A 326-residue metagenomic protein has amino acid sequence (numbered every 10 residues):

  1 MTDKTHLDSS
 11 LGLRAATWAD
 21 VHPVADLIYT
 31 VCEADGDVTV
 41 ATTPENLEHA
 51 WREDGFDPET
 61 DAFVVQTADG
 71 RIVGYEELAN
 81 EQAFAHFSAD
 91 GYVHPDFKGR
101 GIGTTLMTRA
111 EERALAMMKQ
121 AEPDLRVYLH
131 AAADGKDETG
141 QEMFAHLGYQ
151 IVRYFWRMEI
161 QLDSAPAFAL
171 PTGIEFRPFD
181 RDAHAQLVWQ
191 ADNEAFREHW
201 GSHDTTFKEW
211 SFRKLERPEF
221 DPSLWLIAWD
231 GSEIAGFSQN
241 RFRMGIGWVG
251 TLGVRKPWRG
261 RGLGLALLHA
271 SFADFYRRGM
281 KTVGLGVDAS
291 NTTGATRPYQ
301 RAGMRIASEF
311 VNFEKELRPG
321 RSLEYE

Functional and structural regions predicted by a protein language model:
M1-L7, A79-G173, E309-K315: Acyl-donor-binding surface of acyltransferase catalytic domains
T2-A50, A169-D204, E324-E326: Short amphipathic alpha-helix that is part of the acyltransferase structural core
K4, W156-R177, K281-T293, A302-E326: C-terminal "cap" of GNAT-fold acetyltransferases
D35-F56, E76-F84, H199-V254: A conserved beta-strand-loop-helix scaffold within acyl/acetyltransferase catalytic domains
D61-V64, L224-I227, H269: Hydrophobic beta-strand residues of extracellular immunoglobulin-like
A89, L129-A131, V249, V283-V287: Conserved hydrophobic beta-strand within the GNAT/NAT acetyltransferase core sheet that lines the active-site cleft
G99-A116, V254, G260-A273, R277 (+1 more regions): Conserved acetyl-CoA-binding loop-helix of GNAT-fold acetyltransferases
G140-F144, Y299, M304: Conserved active-site tyrosine of GNAT-family acetyltransferases
